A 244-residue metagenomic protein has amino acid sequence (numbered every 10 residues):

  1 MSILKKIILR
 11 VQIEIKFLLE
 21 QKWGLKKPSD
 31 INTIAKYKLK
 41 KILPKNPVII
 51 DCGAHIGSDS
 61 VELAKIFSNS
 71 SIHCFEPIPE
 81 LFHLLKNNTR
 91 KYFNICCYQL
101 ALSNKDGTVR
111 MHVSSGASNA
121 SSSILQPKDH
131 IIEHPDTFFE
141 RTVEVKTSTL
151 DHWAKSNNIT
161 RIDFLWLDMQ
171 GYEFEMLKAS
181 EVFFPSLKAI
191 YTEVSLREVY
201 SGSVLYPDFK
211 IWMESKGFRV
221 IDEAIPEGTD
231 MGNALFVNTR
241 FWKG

Functional and structural regions predicted by a protein language model:
M1-G244: Phosphate/nucleotide-binding beta-alpha loop and adjacent structural elements of enzyme active sites
